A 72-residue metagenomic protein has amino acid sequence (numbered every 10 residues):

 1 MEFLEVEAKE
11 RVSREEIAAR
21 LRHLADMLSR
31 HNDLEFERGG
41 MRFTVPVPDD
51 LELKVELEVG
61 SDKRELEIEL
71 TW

Functional and structural regions predicted by a protein language model:
E2-E7, F36-E37, M41-W72: N-terminal intrinsically disordered, cationic/polar leader segments that include organellar targeting peptides
